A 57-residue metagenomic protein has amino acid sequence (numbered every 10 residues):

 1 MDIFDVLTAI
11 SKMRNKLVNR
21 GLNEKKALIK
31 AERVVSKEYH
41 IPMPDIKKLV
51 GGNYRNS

Functional and structural regions predicted by a protein language model:
M1-S57: C-terminal alpha-helical interaction appendages
